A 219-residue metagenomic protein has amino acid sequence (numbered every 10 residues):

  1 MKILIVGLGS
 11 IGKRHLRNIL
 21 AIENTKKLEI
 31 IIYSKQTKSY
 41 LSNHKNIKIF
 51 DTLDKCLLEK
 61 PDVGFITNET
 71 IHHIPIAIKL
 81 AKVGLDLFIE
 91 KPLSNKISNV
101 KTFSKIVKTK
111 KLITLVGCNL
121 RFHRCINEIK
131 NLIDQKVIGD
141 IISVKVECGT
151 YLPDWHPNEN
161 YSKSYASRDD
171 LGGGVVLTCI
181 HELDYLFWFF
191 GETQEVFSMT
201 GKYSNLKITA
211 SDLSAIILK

Functional and structural regions predicted by a protein language model:
M1-H44: N-terminal Rossmann-like dinucleotide-binding module
L8, T67-N68, C148: Glycine-rich, N-terminal phosphate-binding loop of Rossmann-like dinucleotide-binding domains
H15, I47-I106: Beta-loop-alpha module in the N-terminal Rossmann-like domain of NAD(P)-dependent dehydrogenases, especially those
K26-L28, V83-L85, T109-I113: A short helix->loop->beta-strand "cap" motif at the edges of active sites that frequently abuts
T102-N119, D140-V144: Rossmann-fold dehydrogenase core element
L120-K207: Predominantly a Rossmann-like dinucleotide-binding segment in NAD(P)-dependent oxidoreductases
I208-L213: A short, glycine/Asx- and small/polar-enriched loop/turn that sits immediately N-terminal to a beta-strand
I216-K219: Active-site beta-strand termini and strand-to-loop segments that position acidic
